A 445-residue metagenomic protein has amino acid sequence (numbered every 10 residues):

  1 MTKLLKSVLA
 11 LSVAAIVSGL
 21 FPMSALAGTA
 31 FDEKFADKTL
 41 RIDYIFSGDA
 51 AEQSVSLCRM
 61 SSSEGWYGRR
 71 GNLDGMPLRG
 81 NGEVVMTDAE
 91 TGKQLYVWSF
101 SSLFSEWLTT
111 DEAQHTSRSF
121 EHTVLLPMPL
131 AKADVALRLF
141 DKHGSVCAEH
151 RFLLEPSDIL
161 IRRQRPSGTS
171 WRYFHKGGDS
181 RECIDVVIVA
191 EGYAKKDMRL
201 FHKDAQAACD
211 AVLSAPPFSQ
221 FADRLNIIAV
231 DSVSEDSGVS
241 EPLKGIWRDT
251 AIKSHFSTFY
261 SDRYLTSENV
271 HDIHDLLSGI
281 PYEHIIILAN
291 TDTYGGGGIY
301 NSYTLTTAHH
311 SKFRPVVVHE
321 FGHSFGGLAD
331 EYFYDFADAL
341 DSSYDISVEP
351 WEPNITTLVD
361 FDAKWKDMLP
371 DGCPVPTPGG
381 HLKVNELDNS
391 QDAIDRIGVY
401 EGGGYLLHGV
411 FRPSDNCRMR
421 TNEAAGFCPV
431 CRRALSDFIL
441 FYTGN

Functional and structural regions predicted by a protein language model:
M1-S12: Bacterial N-terminal signal peptides that target proteins for export
A10-P22: Bacterial N-terminal signal peptides
G28-I42, F46, A50-Q53, Y332-N445: Replace "(M1/M4/M9/M12/WLM)" with "(e.g., M1/M4/M8/M9/M12/M26/WLM)" and add "not limited to" to clarify scope
K34-I159: Beta-strand-enriched, solvent-exposed domains that form extended recognition/catalytic surfaces
D158-P216, A229-V239: Fold-level signature of zinc-dependent metallopeptidase catalytic domains
L200, G297-V318: Short pre-active-site segment immediately N-terminal to the catalytic Zn-binding motif
R224-Y300: Active-site-proximal segments of metallohydrolase catalytic domains
R314-E331: Active-site recognition of the HExxH zinc-binding catalytic motif
